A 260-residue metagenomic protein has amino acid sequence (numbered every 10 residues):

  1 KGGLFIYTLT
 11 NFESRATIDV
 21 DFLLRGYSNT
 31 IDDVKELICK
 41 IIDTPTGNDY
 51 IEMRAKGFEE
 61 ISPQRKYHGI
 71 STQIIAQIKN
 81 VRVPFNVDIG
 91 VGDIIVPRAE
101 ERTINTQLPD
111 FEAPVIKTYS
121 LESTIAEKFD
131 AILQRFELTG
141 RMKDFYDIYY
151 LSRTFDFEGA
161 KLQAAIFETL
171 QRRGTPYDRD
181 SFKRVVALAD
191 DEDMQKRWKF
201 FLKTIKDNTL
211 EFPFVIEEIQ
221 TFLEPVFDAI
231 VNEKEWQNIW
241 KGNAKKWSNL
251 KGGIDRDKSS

Functional and structural regions predicted by a protein language model:
K1-L4: Short helix-loop-helix/strand-helix junction enriched in hydrophobic and basic residues
T8-A16, V20, L24-S260: Structured mid-to-C-terminal alpha-helical surface segments
